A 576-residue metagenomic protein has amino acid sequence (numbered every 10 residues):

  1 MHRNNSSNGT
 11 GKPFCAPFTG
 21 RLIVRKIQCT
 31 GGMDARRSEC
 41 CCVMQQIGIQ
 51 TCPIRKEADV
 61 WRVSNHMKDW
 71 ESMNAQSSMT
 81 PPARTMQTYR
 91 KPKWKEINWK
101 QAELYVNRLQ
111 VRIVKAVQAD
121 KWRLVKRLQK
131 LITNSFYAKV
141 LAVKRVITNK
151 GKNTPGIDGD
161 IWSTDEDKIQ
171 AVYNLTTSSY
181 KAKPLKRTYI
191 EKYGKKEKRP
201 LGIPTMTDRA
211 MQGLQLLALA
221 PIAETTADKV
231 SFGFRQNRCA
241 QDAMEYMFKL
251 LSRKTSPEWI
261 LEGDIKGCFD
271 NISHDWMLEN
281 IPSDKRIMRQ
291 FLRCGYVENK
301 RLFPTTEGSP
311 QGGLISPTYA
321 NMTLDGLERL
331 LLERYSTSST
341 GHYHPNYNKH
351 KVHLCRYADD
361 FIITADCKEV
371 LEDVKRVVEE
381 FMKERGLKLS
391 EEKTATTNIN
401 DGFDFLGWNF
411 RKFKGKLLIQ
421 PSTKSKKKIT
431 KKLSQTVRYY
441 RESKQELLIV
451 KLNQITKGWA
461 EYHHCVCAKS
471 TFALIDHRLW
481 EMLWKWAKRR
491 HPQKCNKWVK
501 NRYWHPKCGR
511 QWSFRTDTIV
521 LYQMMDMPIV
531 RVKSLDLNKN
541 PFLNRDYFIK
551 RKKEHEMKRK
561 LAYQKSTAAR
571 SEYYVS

Functional and structural regions predicted by a protein language model:
M1-I169: Non-catalytic, polymerase-adjacent accessory regions of viral genome-replication enzymes
H2, G9, K26, G31-G32 (+8 more regions): Right-hand nucleic-acid polymerase module
G20, R37, R478, M482 (+1 more regions): Extended C-terminal regions of large enzymes
K115, A119-R123, N134-L141, K152 (+10 more regions): Intrinsically disordered or highly flexible coil/loop and linker segments, enriched in small and charged/polar residues
V143-V146, A171-E197, M206, A210-L219 (+3 more regions): Reverse-transcriptase-like RNA-dependent polymerase core
N174, K229-V230, R235-R238, D242-G402: Conserved polymerase palm-domain catalytic core
R385-W459: A conserved non-catalytic segment of reverse transcriptases and RNA-directed RNA polymerases corresponding to the late
